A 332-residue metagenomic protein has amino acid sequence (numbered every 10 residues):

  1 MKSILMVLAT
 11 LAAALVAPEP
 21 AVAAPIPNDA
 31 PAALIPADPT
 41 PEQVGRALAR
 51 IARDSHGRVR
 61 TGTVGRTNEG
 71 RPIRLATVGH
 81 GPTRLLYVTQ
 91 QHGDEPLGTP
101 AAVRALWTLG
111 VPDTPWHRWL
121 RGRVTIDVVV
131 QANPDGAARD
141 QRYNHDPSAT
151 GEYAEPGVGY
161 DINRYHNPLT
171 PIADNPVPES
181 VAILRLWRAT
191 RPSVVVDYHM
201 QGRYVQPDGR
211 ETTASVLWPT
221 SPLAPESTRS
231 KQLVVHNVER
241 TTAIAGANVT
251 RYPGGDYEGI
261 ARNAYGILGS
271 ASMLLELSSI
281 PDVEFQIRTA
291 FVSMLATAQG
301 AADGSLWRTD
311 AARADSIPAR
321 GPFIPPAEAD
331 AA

Functional and structural regions predicted by a protein language model:
M1-A24: Secretory targeting and sorting signals
K2-S3, P25-T40, P171, N175-A182 (+1 more regions): C-terminal accessory segments enriched in acidic
A24-E69: Short glycine- and acidic-rich boundary segments immediately preceding or forming the N-terminal edge of structured
T63-R66, V78, V88-Q91, V129-P134 (+4 more regions): Active-site-proximal beta-strand/loop segments in catalytic clefts of secreted hydrolases
G70, Y143-S148, G255-R262: Alpha-helical scaffolding within the catalytic cores of extracellular/periplasmic polymer-degrading hydrolases
R74-P82: Short beta-strand-to-loop junctions in surface cap/lid or active-site-entrance loops
V78-G79, G151-E155, N263-G269: Short glycine/proline-enriched loop/turn "hinge" motifs that connect secondary-structure elements and lie
P82-L86, P96-T228: Active-site/substrate-binding loop(s) of hydrolase catalytic cores
